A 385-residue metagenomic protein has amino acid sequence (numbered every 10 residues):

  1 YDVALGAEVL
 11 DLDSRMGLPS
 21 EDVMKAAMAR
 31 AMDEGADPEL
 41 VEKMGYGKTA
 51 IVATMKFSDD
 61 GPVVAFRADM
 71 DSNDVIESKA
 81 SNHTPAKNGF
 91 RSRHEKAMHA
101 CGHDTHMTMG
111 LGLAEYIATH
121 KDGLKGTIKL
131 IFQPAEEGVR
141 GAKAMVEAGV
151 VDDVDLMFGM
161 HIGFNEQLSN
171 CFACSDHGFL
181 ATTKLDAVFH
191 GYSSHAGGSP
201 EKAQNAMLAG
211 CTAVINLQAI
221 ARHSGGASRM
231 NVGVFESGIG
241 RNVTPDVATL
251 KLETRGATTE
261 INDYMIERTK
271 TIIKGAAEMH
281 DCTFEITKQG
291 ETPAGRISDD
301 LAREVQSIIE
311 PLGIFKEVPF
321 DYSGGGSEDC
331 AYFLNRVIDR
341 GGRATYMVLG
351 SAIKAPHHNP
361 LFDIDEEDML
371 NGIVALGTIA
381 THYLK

Functional and structural regions predicted by a protein language model:
Y1-M98, G112, T119, G123-L124: Acidic/His- and Gly-rich active-site-bordering loop/insert found across diverse amide/peptide-bond hydrolases
L40-G45, E136, S175-F179, D321-G325: Short Gly/Pro-enriched turn/cap motifs at secondary-structure boundaries
M44, A97-D104, Y322-S323: Active-site nucleophile and cofactor-binding loops and adjacent substrate-binding regions of central metabolic enzymes
I51, N73-D74, T84-K87, R91-M98 (+3 more regions): Histidine/acidic-residue-rich, glycine-tolerant segments that coordinate divalent metal ions
M107-L113: DPxDG-like acidic metal-binding loop motif
M207-K385: Metal-dependent amide/peptide-bond hydrolase catalytic core, centered on the "pita-bread" metallohydrolase fold
